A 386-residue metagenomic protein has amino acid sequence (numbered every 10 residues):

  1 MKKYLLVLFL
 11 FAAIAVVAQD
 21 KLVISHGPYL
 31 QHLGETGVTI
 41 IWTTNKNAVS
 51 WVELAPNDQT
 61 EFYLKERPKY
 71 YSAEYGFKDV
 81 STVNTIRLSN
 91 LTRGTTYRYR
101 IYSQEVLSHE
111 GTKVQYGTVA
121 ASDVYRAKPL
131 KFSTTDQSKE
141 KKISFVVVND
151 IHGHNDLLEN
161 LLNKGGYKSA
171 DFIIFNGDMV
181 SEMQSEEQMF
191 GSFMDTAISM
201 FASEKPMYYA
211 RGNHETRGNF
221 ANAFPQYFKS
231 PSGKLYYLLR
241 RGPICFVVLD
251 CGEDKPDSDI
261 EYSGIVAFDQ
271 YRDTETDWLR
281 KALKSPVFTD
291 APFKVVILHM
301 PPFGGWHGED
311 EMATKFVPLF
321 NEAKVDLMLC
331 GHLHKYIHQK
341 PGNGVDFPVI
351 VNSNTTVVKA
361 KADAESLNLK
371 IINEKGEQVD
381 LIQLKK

Functional and structural regions predicted by a protein language model:
M1-L22: Bacterial Sec-dependent N-terminal signal peptides
A18-V146, Y167, D363-K386: Acidic, histidine-bearing metal-coordination/catalytic regions of metal-dependent phosphoesterases
N47, I151-H154, M179-E182, N213-R217 (+6 more regions): Solvent-exposed loop/turn segments at secondary-structure junctions within structured extracellular/periplasmic domains
Y102-K131, Q188-K284, K315-N321, I337-I371: Extended active-site neighborhood of metal-dependent phosphoesterases/phosphodiesterases
E140-N219: Conserved, compact domain cores that house catalytic/ligand-binding motifs in diverse enzymes and effector modules
K142-I143, D171, Y236, P243-I244 (+1 more regions): Alpha/beta-hydrolase fold active-site loops
V146-N149, F172-D178, K205-N213, V295-H299 (+2 more regions): Active-site neighborhood of phospho(di)ester-bond hydrolases with catalytic His/Asp-centered motifs
Y262, F268, P286-M328: Active-site-proximal segments of metal-dependent phosphoesterases and phosphodiesterases across multiple
